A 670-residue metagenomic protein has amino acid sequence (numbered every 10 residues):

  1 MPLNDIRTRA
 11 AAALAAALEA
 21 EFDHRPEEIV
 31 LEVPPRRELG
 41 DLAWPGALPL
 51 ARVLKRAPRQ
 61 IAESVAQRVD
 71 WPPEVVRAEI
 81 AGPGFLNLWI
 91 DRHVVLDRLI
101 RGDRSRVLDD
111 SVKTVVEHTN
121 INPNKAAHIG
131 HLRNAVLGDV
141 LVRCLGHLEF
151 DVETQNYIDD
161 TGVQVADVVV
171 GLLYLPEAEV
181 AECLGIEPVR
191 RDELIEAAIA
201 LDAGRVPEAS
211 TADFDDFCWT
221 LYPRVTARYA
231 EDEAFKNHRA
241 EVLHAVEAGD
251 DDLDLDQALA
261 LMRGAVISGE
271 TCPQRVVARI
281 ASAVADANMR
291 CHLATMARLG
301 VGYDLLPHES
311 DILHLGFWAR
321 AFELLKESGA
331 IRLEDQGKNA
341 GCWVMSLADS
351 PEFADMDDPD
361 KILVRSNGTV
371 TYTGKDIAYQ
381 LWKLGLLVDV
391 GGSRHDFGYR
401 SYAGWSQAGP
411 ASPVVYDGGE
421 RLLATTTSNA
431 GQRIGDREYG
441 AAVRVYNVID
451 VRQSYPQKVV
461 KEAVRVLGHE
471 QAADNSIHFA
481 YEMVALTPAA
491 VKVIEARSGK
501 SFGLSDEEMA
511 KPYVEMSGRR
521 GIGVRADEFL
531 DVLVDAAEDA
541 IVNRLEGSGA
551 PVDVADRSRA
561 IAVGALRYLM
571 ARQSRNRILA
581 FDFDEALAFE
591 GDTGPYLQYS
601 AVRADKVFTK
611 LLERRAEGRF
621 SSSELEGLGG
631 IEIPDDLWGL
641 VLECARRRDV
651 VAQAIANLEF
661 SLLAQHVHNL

Functional and structural regions predicted by a protein language model:
M1-L31: Charged, compositionally biased N-terminal leader segments and the immediate start of the first structured element
E19, H24-P45, P49, R56-L670: NTP-dependent nucleotidyl-transfer catalytic core
